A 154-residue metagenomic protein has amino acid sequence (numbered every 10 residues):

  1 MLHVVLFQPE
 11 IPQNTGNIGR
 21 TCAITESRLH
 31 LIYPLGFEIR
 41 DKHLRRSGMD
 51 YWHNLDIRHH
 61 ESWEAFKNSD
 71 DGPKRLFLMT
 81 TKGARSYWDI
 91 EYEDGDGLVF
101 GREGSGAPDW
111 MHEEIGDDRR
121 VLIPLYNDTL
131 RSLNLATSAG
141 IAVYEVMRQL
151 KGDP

Functional and structural regions predicted by a protein language model:
M1-P154: Post-transcriptional modification and biogenesis factors for structured RNAs of the translation apparatus
